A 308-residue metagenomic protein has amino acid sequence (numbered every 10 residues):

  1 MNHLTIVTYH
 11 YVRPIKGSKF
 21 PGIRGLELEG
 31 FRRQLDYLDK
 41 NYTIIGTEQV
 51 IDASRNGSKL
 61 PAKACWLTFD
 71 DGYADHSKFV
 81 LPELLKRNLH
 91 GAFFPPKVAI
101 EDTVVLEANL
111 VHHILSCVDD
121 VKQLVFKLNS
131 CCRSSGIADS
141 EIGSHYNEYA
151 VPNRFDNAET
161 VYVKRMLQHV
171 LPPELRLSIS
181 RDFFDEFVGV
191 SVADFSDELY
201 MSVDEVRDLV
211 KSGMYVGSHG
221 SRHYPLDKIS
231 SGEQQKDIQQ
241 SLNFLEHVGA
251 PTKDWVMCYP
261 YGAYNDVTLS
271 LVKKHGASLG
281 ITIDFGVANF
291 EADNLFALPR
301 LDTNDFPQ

Functional and structural regions predicted by a protein language model:
M1-T68, D75, L106-L115, K211 (+1 more regions): C-terminal active-site subregion of NodB/CE4 polysaccharide deacetylases
V7, R13, A64, L85-A263 (+1 more regions): Metal-dependent polysaccharide deacetylase catalytic core of the NodB/CE4 family, i.e., the active-site-bearing domain
D70-G72, S77, R87, A92: Conserved beta-strand->loop/alpha-helix structural units within folded catalytic cores of enzymes with alpha/beta
